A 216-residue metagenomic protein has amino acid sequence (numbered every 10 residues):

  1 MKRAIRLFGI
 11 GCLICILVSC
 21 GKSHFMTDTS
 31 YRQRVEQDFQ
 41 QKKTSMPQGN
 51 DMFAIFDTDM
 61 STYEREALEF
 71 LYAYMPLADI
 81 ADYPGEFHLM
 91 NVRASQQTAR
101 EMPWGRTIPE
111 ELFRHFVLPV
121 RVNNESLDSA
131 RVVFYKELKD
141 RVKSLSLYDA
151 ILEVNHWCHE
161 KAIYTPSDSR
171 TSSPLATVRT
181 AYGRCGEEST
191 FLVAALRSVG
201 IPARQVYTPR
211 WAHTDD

Functional and structural regions predicted by a protein language model:
M1-M26: Bacterial Sec-dependent N-terminal signal peptides
R6, A181-E188: Secondary-structure capping and boundary motifs in well-ordered enzyme cores
C12, I16, C158-A162, V199-A203: A generic secondary-structure signal for well-formed alpha-helical elements
C20-N155, E160, S167, T177 (+1 more regions): N-terminal accessory/pre-domain segments preceding catalytic cores
F25, D140-R141, H156, P166-T171 (+2 more regions): Hydrophobic/aromatic-rich core segments of domains that either
I163-T165, Y182: Aromatic-lined, polymer-binding surfaces characteristic of secreted/periplasmic polysaccharide-degrading enzymes
